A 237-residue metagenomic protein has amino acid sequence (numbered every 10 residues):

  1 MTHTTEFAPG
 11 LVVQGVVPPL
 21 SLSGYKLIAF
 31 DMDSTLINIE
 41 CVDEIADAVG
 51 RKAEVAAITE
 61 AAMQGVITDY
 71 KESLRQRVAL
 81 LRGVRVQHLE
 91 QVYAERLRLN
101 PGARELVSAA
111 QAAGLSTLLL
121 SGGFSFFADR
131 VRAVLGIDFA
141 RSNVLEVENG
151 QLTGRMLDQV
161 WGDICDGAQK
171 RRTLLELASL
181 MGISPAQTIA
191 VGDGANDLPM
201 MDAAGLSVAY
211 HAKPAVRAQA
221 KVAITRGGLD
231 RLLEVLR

Functional and structural regions predicted by a protein language model:
T2-H3, A8-L145, G227: Alpha-helical substrate-recognition element adjacent to the catalytic core
T2-H3, Q91-R237: C-terminal cap/substrate-recognition subdomain and adjoining C-terminal extension of metal-dependent phosphatase-like
